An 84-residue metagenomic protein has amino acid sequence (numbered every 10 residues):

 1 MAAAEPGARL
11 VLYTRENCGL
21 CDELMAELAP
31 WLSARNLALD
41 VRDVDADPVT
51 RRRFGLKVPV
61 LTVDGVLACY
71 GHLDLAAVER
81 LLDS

Functional and structural regions predicted by a protein language model:
A2-W31: Local sequence-structure signature of Cys/Sec-based thiol-disulfide redox active-site neighborhoods
Y13, R42, Y70: Small/polar loops that bind or transfer phosphate-bearing groups
E23-A26, R53-L56, L73: Generic recognition of short, well-ordered alpha-helical segments
M25-D43: Conserved helix-turn-beta segment immediately C-terminal to the redox Cys motif in thioredoxin-like folds
A38-K57, T62, V66: Thioredoxin-like thiol-disulfide oxidoreductase module
V63-S84: Non-catalytic, surface beta->alpha helical segment in thiol-disulfide oxidoreductase systems
